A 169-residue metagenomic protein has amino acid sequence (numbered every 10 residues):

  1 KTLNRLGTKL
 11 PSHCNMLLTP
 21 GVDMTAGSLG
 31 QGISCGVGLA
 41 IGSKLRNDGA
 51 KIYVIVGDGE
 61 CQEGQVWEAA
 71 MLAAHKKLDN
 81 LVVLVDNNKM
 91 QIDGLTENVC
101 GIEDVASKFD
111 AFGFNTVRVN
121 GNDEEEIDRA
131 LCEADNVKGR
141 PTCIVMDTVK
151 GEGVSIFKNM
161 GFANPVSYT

Functional and structural regions predicted by a protein language model:
K1-H75: Cofactor-binding active-site loop characterized by glycine-rich and histidine/acidic residues
L6-K9, V56-E63, N87-Q91, N122-E124 (+1 more regions): Acidic, glycine-rich active-site loops and adjacent beta-strand->loop/helix elements that engage anionic groups
N15, Q65-W67, D93-E97, R129 (+1 more regions): Short acidic, glycine/serine/threonine-rich loops at helix termini
N47-A50, E97-A130: Conserved thiamine diphosphate
A50-V54, L81, R140-T148: Generic beta-sheet signal
E63-N88, C143-V145: A short alpha/beta connector and helix-capping loop motif
N115-G161: Structural signature of the thiamine diphosphate
T169: Conserved small/polar residues in nucleotide/adenosyl-binding loops
